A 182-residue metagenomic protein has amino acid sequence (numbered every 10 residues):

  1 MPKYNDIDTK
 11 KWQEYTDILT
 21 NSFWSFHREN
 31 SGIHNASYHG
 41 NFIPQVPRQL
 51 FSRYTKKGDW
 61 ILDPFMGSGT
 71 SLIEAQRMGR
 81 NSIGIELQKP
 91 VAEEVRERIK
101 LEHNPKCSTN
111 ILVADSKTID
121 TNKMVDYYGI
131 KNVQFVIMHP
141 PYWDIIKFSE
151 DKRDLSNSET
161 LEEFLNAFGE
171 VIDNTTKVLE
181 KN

Functional and structural regions predicted by a protein language model:
M1-N182: Class I S-adenosyl-L-methionine-dependent methyltransferase catalytic core
